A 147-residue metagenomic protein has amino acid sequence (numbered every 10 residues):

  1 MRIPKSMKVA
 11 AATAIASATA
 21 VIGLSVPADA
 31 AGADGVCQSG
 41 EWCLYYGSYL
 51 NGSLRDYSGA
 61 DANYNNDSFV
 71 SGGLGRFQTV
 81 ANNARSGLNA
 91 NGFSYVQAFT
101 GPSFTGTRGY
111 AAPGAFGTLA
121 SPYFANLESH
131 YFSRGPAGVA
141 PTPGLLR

Functional and structural regions predicted by a protein language model:
R2-R147: Compact beta-sheet-dominated domain cores in extracellular/mature segments
